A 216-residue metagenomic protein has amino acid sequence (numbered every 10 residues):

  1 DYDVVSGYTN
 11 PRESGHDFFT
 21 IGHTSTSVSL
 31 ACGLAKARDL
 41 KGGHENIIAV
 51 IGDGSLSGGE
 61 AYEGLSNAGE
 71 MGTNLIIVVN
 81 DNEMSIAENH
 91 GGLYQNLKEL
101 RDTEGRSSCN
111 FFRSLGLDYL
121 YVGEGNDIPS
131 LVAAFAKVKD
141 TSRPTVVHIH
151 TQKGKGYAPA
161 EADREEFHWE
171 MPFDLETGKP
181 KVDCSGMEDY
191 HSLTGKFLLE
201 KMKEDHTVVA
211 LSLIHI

Functional and structural regions predicted by a protein language model:
D1-M71, Y190, E200-L213: Cofactor-binding active-site loop characterized by glycine-rich and histidine/acidic residues
G7-D17, S108-L117, F167-D183, D205: Gly-rich Lys/Arg/Thr-decorated short loops/hinges at beta-loop-alpha junctions or inter-strand turns that position
Y8-P11, K36-N46, G91-A134, V182: Conserved thiamine diphosphate
I51-G58, V79-S85, G125-N126, K153 (+1 more regions): Acidic, glycine-rich active-site loops and adjacent beta-strand->loop/helix elements that engage anionic groups
L56-L65, A87-G92, K98, L131-A134 (+1 more regions): Short acidic, glycine/serine/threonine-rich loops at helix termini
E70-N82: A glycine-rich helix N-cap at a beta->alpha junction
F112, V122-F135, G178-L213: Cofactor-pocket helix-loop regions in the catalytic cores of large enzyme subunits
P129-P180: Terminal amphipathic helices with adjacent charged low-complexity linkers/tails
